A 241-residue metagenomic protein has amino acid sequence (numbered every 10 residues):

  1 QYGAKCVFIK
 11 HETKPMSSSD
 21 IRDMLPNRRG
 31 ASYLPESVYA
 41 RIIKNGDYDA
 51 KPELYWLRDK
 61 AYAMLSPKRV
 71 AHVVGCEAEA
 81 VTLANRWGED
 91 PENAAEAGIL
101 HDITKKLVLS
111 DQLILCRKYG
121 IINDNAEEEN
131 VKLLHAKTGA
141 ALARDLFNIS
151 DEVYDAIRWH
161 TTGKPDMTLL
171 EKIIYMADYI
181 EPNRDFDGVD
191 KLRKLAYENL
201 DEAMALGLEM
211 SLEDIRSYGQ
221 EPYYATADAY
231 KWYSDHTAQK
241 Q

Functional and structural regions predicted by a protein language model:
Q1-P52: Classical nucleotidyltransferase
S17-N27, D190-K191, G207-R216: Short helix/strand-capping connector loops at secondary-structure junctions
P26, N85, T162, E213-Q220: Generic secondary-structure signature for well-ordered alpha-helical cores
G30-L54, E213-Q241: Charged phosphate-binding loop/patch that engages nucleotide di/tri-phosphates or the phosphate backbone of nucleic
D59-M64, H72, V81-L208: Divalent metal-dependent catalytic cores for phosphoryl transfer on phosphate-bearing substrates
